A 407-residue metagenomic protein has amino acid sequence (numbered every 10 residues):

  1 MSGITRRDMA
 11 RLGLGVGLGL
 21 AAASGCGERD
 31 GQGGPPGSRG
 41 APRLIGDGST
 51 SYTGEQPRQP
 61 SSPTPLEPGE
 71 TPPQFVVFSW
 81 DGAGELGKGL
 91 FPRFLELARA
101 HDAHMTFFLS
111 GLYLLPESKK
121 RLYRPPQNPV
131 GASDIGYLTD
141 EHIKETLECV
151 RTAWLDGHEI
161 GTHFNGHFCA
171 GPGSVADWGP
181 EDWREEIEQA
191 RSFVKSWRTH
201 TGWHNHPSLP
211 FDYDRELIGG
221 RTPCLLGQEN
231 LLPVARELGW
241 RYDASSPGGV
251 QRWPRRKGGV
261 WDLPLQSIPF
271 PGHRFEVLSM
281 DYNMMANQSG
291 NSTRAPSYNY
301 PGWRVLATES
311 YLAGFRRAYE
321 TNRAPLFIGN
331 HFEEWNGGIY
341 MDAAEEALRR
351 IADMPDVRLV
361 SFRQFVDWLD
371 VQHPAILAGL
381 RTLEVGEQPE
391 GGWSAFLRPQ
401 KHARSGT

Functional and structural regions predicted by a protein language model:
S2, D8-G27: N-terminal export signals
A21-R39: C-terminal region of N-terminal signal peptides and the immediate post-cleavage residues of exported proteins
G37-T53, R124-E141, H206-N322, H373-R381 (+1 more regions): Active-site-adjacent pocket scaffolds in enzyme catalytic domains
G46-E159, G166-A170, H200-P233, G249 (+3 more regions): Active-site beta->alpha N-cap acidic-glycine motif
S51-Y52, Q56-Q59, E70, T106 (+2 more regions): C-terminal domain-boundary segment and adjacent tail
G87, F91, T146, W183 (+3 more regions): Aromatic/hydrophobic pocket-lining residues that form the small-molecule binding cavity in soluble enzyme cores
G171-I187: Active-site cleft segment of glycoside hydrolase catalytic domains centered on the general acid/base Glu
W183-W197: An active-site-proximal "capping" alpha-helix that borders the catalytic cofactor pocket
